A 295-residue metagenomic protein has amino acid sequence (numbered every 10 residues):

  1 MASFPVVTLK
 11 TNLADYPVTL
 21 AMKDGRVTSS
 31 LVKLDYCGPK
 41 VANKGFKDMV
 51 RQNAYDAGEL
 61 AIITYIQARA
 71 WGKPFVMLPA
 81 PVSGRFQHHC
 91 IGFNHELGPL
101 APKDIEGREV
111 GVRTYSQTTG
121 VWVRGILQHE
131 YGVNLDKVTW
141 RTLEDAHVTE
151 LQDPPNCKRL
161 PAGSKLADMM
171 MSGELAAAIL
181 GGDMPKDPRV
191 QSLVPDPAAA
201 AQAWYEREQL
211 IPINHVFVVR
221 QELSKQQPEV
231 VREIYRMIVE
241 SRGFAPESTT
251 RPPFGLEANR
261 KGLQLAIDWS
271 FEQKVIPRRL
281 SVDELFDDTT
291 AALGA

Functional and structural regions predicted by a protein language model:
M1-K10, P99-E109, E272, P277-L280: Immediate post-signal peptide segment of exported/extracytoplasmic ligand-binding proteins
K10-V133, L143: Short, glycine-/small- and polar/acidic-enriched structural segments that line small-molecule recognition paths
Y36-D48, L100, V138-M171, A258 (+1 more regions): Short helix-initiation/N-cap motifs at beta->coil->alpha
G98-K103, H129-K137, D168-E174, Q226: Secondary-structure boundary elements
G111-G132, T142-P155, P161-A162, A167-L180: Internal, conserved structured core segments that host functional sites
P155-G243: Pocket-lining segment of extracytoplasmic ligand-binding domains
V218, L223-P277: Secondary-structure end/capping motifs
D268-A295: Tryptophan-rich aromatic "cage" segments
